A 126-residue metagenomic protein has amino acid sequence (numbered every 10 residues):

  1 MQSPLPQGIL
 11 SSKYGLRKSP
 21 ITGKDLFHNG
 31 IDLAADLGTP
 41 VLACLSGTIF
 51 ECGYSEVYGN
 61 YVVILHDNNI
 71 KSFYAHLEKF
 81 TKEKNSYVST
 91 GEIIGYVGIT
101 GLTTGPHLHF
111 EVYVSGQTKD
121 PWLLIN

Functional and structural regions predicted by a protein language model:
M1-G59, T90: Surface-exposed, glycine-biased beta-strand/turn segments
S12, A35, E51, H76-K79 (+1 more regions): A residue-level detector for short acidic-glycine micro-motifs
H28, H76, H107-E111: Histidine-centered divalent metal-coordination motifs
L33, Y61-I64, S89-G101: Short hydrophobic beta/alpha edge segments that flank linear recognition/processing sites
A34, E83-E92, E111-N126: Acidic, glycine-rich catalytic/binding loops that coordinate metals and/or anionic ligands
A43, C52, D67-G91: Short histidine-centered loop motifs in beta-beta connectors
E56, T81-K84, I93, I99-T104: Short glycine/proline-centered loop/turn elements that form peptide/ligand docking sites
E56-V63, P106-L108: Short aromatic-glycine-enriched beta-strand elements
